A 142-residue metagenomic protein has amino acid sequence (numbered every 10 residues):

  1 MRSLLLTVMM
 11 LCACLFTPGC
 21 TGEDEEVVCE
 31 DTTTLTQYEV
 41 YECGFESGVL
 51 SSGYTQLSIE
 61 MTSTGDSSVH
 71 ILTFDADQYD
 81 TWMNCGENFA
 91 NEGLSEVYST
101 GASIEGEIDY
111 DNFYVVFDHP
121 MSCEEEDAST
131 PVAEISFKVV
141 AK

Functional and structural regions predicted by a protein language model:
M1-C29: Secretory targeting signatures
V8, V69, F113: Residue-level detector of short, conserved catalytic/binding motifs and their immediate flanks
G22-S58: Solvent-exposed, flexible loop/coil segments flanking beta-strands in beta-rich domains
E23-D24, M121-K142: C-terminal edge strands of extracellular/lumenal beta-sandwich accessory domains
V27-V40, T64-T100, V139: Surface-exposed beta-strand/loop patches in noncatalytic accessory domains and peripheral targeting/linker segments
G48, A90-D109, P120: Beta-sandwich interaction modules
G48-S68, L72-F74: Beta-rich globular "head" domains
Y54-I59, G106-D127: Noncatalytic modules at the cell exterior or secretory-pathway interfaces, chiefly beta-strand-rich lectin/adhesion
